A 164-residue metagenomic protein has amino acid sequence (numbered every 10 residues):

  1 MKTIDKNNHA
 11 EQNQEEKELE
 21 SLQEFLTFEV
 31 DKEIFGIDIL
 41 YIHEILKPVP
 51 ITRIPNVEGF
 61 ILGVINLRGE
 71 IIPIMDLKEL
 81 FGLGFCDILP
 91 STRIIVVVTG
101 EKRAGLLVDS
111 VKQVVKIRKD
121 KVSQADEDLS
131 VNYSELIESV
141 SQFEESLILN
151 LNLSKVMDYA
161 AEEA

Functional and structural regions predicted by a protein language model:
M1-A164: An acidic, low-aromatic, low-complexity terminal/linker signal
